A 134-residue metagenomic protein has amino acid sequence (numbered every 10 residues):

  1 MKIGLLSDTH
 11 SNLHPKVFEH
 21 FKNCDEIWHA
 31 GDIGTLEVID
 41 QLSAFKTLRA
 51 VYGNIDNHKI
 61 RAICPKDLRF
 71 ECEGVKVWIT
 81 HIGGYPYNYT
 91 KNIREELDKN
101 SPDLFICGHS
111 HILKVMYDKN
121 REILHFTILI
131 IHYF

Functional and structural regions predicted by a protein language model:
M1-L48, D56-I79: N-terminal active-site segment of His-dependent metallophosphoesterases
D8, D32, G53, H81 (+2 more regions): Active-site glycine-centered loops adjacent to acidic/histidine catalytic or metal-binding residues that shape
R49, Y85-F134: Conserved beta-sheet core of the metallophosphoesterase superfamily
